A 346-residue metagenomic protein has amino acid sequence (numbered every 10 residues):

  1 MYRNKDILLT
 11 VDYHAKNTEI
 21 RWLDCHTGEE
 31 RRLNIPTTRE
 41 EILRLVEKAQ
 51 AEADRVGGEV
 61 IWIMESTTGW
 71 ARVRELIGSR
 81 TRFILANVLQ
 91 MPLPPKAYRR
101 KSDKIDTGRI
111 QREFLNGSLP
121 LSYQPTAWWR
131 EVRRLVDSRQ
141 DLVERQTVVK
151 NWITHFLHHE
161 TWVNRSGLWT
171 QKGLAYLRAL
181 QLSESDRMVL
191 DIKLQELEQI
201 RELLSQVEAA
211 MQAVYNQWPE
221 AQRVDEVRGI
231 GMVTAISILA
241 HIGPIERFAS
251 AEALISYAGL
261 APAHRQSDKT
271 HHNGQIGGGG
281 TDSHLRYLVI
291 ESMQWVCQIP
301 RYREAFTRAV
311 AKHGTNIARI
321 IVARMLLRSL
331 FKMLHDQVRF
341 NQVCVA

Functional and structural regions predicted by a protein language model:
Y2-D24, I110, L142: Gly/Thr-rich phosphate-binding beta-strand-loop-beta motif of the actin/hexokinase/Hsp70
A15-E41: Short glycine-rich, Thr/Ser-proximal phosphate-binding strand/loop in the N-terminal lobe of ATP-dependent enzymes
R39-I61: Short, basic/hydrophobic alpha-helical segments
I61-V73, R99: Acidic, metal-coordinating catalytic cores used for nucleic-acid/nucleotide bond scission and strand-transfer chemistry
I84-L121, R134, Y176, T270-G280: Short alpha-helix plus adjacent loop in nuclease-associated cores
V136-A221: Glycine-rich, often acidic, oxyanion-interacting loops/wings at catalytic, nucleic-acid, or phospho-protein interfaces
R223-E226, M232, S237-I317: Phosphate-backbone recognition surface of nucleic-acid-processing proteins
K269, T307-A346: Low-complexity, acidic/Ser/Thr- and charged residue-rich accessory regions of DNA metabolism proteins
